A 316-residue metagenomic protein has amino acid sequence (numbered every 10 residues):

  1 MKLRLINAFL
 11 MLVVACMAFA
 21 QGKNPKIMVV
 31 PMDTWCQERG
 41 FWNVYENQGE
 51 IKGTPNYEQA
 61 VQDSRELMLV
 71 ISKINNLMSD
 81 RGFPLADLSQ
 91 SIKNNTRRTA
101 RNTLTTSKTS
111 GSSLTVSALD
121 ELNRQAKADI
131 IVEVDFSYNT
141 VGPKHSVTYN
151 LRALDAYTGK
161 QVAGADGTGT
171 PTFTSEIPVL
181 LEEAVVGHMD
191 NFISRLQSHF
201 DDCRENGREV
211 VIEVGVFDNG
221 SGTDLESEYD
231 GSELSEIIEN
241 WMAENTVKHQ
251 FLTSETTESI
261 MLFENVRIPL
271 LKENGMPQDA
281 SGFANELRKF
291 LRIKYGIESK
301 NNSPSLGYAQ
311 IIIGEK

Functional and structural regions predicted by a protein language model:
M1-N24: Bacterial Sec-dependent N-terminal signal peptides
Q21-W42, K160-Q250: C-terminal/domain-edge helix-coil "capping" segments
G22-N24, R65, L69, K73 (+5 more regions): Extracytoplasmic
M32-W35, Q90-S91, S137, R152-T158 (+3 more regions): Solvent-exposed coil/turn segments that connect beta secondary-structure elements in extracytoplasmic/periplasmic
Q37-G40, N95-T99, V141-K144, S221-T223: Extracytoplasmic/secreted cell-surface and envelope-processing proteins
F41-S117, L122-Q125, I131, S232-R292: N-terminal segment of the mature soluble domain
D129-F173, L306-K316: Amphipathic beta-strand/beta-sheet edge segments enriched in Tyr/Trp
E286-K316: C-terminal basic regulatory modules in eukaryotic proteins
